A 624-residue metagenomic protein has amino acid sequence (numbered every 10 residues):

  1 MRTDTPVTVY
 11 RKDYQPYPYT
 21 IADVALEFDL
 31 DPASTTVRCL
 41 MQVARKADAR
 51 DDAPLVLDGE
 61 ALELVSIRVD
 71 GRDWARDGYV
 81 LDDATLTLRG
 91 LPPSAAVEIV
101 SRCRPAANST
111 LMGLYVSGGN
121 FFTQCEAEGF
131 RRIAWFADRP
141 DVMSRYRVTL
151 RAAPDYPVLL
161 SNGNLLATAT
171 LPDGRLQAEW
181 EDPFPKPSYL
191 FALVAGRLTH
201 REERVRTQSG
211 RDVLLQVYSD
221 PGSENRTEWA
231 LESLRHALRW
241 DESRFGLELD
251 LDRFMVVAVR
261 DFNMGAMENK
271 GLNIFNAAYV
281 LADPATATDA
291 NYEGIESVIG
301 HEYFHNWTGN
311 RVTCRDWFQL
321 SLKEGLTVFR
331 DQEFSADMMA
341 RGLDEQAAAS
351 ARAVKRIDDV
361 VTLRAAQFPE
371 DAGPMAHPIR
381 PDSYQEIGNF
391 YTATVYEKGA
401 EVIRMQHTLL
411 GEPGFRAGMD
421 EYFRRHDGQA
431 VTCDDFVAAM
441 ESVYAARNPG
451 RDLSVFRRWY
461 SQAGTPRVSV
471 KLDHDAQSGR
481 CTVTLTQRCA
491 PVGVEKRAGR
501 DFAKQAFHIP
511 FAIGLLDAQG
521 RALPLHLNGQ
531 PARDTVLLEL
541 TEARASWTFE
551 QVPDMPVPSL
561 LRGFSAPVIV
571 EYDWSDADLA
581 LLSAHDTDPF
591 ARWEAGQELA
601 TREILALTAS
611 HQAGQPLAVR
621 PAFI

Functional and structural regions predicted by a protein language model:
M1-T36, Y115-N120, Q124, F136 (+2 more regions): N-terminal, polar/Ser/Thr-rich
T3, V69-D70, Q124-E126, A152 (+5 more regions): Non-catalytic accessory/interaction domains
I21-E27, D82-L88, F130-A134, S161-L166 (+1 more regions): Short structured motifs
D23-A25, S34-L40, D52-P54, T85 (+6 more regions): Intrinsic-disorder/low-complexity, polar/charged segments enriched in Ser/Thr/Lys/Arg/Asp/Glu/Gln
L40-L62, W135-D138, S144-A153, D434 (+1 more regions): Surface-exposed beta-strand/loop patches in extracellular or lumenal glycoproteins
K46-L55, G59-S117, D138, D173-G174 (+1 more regions): A surface-exposed beta-strand-loop module
V100-E202, W229, D501, D588-R592 (+1 more regions): Extended, low-hydrophobicity, Ser/Thr/Pro/Gly-biased non-transmembrane segments
W180, S209-D473, Q477, T482-V483: Hydrophobic alpha-helical and helix-loop surface patches within well-folded domains that function as non-catalytic
